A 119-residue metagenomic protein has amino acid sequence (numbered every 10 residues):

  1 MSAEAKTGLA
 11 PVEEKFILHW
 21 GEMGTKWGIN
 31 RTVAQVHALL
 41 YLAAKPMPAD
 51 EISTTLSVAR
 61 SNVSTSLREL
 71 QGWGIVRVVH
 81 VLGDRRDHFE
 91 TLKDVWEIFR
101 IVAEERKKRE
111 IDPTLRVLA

Functional and structural regions predicted by a protein language model:
M1-W27: N-terminal leader segment of winged-helix/HTH proteins
T25-T32, P48, V81-V102: Short, cationic-aromatic polyanion-contact patches
Q35-L39: Pre-recognition alpha-helix immediately N-terminal to the DNA-recognition helix within helix-turn-helix or winged-helix
E51-L56, L70: A short acidic, leucine-rich amphipathic alpha-helix
G74: Glycine-centered, phosphate/nucleic-acid-interacting loop/turn motifs that mediate DNA/RNA or nucleotide
V78: Short beta-strand "wing" residues that participate in macromolecule-binding interfaces
V95-A119: Amphipathic alpha-helical dimerization/coiled-coil segments that flank or bridge DNA-binding/regulatory modules
